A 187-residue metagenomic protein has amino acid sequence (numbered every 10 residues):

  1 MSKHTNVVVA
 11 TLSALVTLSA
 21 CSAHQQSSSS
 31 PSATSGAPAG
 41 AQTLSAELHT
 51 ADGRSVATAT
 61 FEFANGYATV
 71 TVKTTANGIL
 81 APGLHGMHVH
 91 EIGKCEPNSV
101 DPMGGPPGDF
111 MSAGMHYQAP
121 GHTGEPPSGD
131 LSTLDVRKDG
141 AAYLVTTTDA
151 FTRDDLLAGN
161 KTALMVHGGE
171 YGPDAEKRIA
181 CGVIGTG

Functional and structural regions predicted by a protein language model:
S2-L84, V89-G187: N-terminal leader/targeting pre-sequences
